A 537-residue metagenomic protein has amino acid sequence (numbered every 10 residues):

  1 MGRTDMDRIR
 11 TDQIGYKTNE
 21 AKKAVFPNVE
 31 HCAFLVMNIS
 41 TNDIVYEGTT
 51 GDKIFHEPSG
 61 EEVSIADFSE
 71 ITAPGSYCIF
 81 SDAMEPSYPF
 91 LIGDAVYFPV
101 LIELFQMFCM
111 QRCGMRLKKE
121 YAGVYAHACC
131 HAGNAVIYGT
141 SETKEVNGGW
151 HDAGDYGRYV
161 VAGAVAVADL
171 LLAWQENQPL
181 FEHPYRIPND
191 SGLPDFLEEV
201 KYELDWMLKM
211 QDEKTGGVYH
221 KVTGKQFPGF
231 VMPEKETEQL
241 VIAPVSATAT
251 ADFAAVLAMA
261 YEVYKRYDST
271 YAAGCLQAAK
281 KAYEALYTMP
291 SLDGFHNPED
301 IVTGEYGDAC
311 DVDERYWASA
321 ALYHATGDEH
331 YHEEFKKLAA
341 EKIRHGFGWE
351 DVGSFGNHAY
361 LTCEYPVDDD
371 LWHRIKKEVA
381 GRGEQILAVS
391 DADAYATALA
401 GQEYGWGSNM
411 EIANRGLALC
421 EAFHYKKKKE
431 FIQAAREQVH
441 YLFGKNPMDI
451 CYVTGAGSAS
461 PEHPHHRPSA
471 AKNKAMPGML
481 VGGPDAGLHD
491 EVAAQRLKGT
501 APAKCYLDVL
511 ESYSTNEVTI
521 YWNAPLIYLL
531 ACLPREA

Functional and structural regions predicted by a protein language model:
M1-D5: Short, Lys/Arg-enriched N-terminal segments with co-localized hydrophobic residues within the first ~10-30 amino acids
I9-M84, D94, L104-A164, A168 (+5 more regions): Aromatic (Trp/Tyr) and acidic
L172-F196, Y202, K235, Q239-V241 (+1 more regions): Short coil/linker segments at helix-helix boundaries
H183-D190, V222-K225, N297-G304, K337-A339 (+1 more regions): Short linear capping/connector segments at secondary-structure termini
P194-G217: Carboxylate/His-rich catalytic cores and anion/metal-binding grooves
Q211-H220, T288-F295, G327-H330, A388-D391: Proline-centered turn/helix-capping motifs that create local helix->coil transitions or kinks
A258-Y306, L361-P366: C-terminal transactivation domains of fungal Zn(2)-Cys(6)
A339-H345: Solenoid-like repeat scaffolds
